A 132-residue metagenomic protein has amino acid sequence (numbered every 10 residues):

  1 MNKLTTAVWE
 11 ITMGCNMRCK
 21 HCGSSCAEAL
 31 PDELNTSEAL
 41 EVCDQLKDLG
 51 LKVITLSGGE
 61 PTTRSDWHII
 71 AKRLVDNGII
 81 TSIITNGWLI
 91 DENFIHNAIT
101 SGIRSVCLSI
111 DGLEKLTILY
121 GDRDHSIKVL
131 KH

Functional and structural regions predicted by a protein language model:
M1-S105: Conserved alpha-helical substructure of the radical SAM core
S25-L30, E114-Y120: A short acidic, helix-capping loop that chelates divalent metal ions and anchors anionic groups
N86-G87, I110-L113: Histidine-centered beta-alpha loop that forms part of the nucleotide-sugar donor binding/catalytic region in diverse
G121-H132: Glycine-rich S-adenosyl-L-methionine
